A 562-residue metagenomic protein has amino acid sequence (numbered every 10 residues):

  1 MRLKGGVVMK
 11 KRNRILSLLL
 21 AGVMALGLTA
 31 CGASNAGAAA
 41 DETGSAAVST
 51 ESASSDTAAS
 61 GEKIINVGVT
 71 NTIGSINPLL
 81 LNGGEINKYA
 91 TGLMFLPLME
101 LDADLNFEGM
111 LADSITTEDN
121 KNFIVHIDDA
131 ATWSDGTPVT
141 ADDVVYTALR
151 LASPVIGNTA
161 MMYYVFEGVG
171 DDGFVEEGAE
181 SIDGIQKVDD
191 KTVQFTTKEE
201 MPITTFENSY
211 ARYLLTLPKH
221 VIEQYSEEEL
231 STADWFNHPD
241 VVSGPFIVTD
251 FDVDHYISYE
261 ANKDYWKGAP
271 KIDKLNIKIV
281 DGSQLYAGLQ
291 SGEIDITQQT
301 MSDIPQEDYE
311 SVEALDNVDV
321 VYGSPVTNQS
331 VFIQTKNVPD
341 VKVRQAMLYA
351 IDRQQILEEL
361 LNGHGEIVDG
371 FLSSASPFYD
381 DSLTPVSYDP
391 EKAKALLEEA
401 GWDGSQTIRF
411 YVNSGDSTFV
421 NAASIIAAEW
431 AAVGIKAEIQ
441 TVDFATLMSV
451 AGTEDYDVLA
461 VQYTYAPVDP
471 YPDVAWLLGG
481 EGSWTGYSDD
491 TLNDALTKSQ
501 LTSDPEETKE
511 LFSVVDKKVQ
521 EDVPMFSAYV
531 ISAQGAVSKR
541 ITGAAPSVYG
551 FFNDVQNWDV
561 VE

Functional and structural regions predicted by a protein language model:
G68-E118, L149, V241-V242: N-terminal lobe/hinge region of extracytoplasmic solute-binding protein
D113-A160: Aromatic- and charge-enriched surface segment that lines or borders ligand/interaction sites
T116, M161-E223: Surface-exposed binding/hinge segments that line and control ligand-binding clefts or catalytic entry sites
T140-T147, D190-T196, G244-P245, D273-K274 (+3 more regions): Alpha-helical secondary-structure segments
T196, E200-M201, S209-P270, K274: Gly/Pro-rich hinge or "lid" segments in bacterial periplasmic/extracellular proteins
V253, E398-Y465, P505, A533: Ligand/substrate-recognition segments at binding pockets and active sites
N262-D308, K436: Ligand-site clamp/hinge motif
A350-F378, T418-I425, S449-E562: Detector for C-terminal structural segments
